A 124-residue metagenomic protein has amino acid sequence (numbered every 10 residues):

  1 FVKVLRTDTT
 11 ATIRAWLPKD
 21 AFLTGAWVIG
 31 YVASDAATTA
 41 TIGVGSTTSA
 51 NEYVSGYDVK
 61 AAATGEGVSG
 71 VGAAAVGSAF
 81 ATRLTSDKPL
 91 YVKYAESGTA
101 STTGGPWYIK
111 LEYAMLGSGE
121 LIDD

Functional and structural regions predicted by a protein language model:
F1-D124: Surface-exposed, low-hydrophobicity beta-strand/loop segments enriched in small/polar/acidic residues
